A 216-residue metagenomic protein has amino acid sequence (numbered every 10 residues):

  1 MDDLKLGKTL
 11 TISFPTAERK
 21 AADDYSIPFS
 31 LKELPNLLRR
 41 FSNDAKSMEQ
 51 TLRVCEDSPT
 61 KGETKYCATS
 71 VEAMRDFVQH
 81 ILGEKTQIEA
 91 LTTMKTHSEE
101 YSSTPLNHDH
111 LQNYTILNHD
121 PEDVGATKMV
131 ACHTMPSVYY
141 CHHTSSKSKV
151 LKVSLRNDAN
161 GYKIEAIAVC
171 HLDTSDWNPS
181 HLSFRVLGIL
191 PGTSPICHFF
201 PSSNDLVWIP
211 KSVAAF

Functional and structural regions predicted by a protein language model:
M1-P28: Long, charge-dense tracts
A21-D23, I27-A215: Folded, disulfide-stabilized extracellular/luminal domains of secretory-pathway proteins
